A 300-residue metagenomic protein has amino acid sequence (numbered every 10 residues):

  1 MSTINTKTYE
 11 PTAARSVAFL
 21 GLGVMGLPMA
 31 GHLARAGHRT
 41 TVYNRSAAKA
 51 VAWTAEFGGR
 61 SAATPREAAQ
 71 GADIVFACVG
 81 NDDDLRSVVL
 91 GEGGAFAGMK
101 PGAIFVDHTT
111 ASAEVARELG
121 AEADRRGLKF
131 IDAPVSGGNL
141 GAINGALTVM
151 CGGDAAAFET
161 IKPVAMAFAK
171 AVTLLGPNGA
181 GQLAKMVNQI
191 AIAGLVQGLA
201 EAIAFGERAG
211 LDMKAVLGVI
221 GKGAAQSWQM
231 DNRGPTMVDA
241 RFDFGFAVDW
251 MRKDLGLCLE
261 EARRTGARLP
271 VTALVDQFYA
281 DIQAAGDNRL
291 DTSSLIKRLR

Functional and structural regions predicted by a protein language model:
S2-A77, H108-T109: NAD(P)+-binding Rossmann beta1-loop-alpha1 motif at the extreme N-terminus of oxidoreductases
T40, S61, F130-I131, V172 (+2 more regions): Hydrophobic beta-strand scaffold residues
P65-A77, N81-K129: Rossmann-fold NAD(P) dinucleotide-binding segment
V79, T110-I190: Rossmann-fold dinucleotide-binding core
G145-G152, T173, P177-A209, I220-N232 (+1 more regions): Active-site-proximal catalytic alpha-helix in oxidoreductases
N178, Q182-L183, Q226-T292, L299: Interdomain hinge/lid region at the active-site interface of Rossmann-like NAD(P)-dependent oxidoreductases
D212-G221, T272-Q277: Beta-strand segments within the central parallel beta-sheet cores of soluble alpha/beta enzyme folds
